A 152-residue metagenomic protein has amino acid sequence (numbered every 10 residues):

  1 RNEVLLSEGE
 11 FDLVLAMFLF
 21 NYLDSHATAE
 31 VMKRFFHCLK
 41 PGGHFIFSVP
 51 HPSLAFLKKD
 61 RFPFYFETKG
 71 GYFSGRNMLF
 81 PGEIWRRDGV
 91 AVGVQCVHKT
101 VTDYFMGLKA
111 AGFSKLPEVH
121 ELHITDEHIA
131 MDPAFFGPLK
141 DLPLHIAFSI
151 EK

Functional and structural regions predicted by a protein language model:
R1: S-adenosyl-L-methionine
V4-V14: A short acidic, Gly/Pro-enriched loop at the edge of an enzyme's catalytic core that lines a small-molecule cofactor
D12-A27: A short SAM/SAH-binding and catalytic strip from SAM-dependent methyltransferases
L23, L54-L57, E127: Short catalytic/ligand-binding loop motif for oxyanion handling, primarily in non-cytosolic enzymes, centered on
A29-H44: A short glycine-rich, Lys/Arg-flanked "PGG" loop and its adjoining helix->strand segment in the class I
F45-I46, K115: A short hydrophobic/small-residue beta-strand
I46-M106: SAM-dependent methyltransferase
D103-K152: C-terminal lobe and adjacent flexible extensions of AdoMet/dcAdoMet transferase-like proteins
